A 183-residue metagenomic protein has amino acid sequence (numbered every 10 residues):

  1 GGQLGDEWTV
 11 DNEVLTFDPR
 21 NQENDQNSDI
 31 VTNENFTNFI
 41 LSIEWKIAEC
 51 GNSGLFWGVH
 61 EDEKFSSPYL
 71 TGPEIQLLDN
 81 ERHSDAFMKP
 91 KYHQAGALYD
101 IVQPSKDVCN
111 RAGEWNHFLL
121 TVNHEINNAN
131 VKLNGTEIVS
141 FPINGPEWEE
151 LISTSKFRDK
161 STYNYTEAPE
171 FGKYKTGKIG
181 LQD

Functional and structural regions predicted by a protein language model:
G1-D183: Carbohydrate-interacting regions of secretory-pathway proteins
